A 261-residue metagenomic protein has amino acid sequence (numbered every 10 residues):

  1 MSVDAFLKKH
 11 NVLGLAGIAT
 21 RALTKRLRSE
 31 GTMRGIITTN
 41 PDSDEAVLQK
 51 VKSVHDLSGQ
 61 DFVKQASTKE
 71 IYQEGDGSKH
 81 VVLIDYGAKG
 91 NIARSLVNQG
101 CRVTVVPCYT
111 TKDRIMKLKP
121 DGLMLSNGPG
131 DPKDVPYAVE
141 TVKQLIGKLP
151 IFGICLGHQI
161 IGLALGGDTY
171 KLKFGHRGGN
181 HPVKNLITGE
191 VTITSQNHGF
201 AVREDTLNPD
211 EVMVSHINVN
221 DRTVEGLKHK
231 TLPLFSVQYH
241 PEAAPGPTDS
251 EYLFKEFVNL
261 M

Functional and structural regions predicted by a protein language model:
M1-L118, P132, A244, E256-M261: RNA-binding accessory domains that recognize and position tRNA/RNA substrates
L13, H80, P150-F152, D168 (+1 more regions): Proline-centered loop/turn at the N-terminus of a beta-strand
A19, C155, H198, H240: Active-site glycine-centered loops adjacent to acidic/histidine catalytic or metal-binding residues that shape
S78-V82, R102, P150, I193 (+1 more regions): Residues that mark the start of a beta-strand
K117, G122, S126-I193, G199-A201 (+1 more regions): Cysteine-nucleophile active-site neighborhood
G189-L232: Catalytic beta-strand/loop cores that center a nucleophilic Ser/Cys/Thr and support acyl-enzyme chemistry
G226-M261: A glycine-centered loop/beta-turn motif at secondary-structure junctions
